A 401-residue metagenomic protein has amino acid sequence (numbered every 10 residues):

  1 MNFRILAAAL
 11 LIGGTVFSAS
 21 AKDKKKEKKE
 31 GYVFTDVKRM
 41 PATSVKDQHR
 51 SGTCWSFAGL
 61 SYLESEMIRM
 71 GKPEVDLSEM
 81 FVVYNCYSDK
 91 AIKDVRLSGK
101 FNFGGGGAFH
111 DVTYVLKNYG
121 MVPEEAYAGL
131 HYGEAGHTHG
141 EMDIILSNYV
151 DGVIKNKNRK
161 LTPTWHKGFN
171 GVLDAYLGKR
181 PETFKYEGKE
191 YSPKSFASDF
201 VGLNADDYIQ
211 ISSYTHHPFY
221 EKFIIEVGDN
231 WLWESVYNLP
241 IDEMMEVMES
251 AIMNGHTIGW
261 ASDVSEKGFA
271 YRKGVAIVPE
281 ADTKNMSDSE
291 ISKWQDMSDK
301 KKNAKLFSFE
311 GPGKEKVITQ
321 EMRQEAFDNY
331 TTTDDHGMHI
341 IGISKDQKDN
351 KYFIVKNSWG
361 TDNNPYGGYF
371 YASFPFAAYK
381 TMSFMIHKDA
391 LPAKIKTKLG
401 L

Functional and structural regions predicted by a protein language model:
M1-K24: Bacterial Sec-dependent N-terminal signal peptides
L6-A7, V45, D335: Exposed boundary/loop context
A9, G14, T53, Y62 (+8 more regions): Residues in flexible loops and secondary-structure boundaries
S18-S20, S51, T113, G337: A generic alpha-helix preference that emphasizes hydrophobic side chains
K24-G31, E315: Short, positively charged
K29-P218, F223-G259, N364: Active-site nucleophile-adjacent alpha helix/oxyanion-hole segment immediately C-terminal to the catalytic cysteine
K167-L401: Active-site signature of cysteine proteases
